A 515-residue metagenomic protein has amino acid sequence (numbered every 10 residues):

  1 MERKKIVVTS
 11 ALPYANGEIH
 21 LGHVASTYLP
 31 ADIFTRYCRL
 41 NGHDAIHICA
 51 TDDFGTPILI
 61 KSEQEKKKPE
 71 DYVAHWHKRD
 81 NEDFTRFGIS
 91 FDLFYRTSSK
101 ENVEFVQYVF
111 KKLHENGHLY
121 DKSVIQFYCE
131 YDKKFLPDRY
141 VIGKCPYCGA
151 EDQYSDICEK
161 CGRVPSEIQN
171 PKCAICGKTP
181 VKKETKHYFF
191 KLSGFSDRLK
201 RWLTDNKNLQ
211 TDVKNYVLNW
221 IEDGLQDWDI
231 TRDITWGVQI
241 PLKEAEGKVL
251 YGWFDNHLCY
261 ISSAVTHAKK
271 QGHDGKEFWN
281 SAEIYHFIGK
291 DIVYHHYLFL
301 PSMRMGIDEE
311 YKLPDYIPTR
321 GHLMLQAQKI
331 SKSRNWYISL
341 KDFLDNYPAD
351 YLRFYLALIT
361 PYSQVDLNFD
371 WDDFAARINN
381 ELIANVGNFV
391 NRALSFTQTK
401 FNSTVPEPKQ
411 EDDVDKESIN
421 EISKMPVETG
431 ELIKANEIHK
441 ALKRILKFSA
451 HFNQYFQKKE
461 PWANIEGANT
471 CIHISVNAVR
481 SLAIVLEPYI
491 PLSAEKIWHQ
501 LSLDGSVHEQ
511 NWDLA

Functional and structural regions predicted by a protein language model:
M1-K5, A50, K67, K122-D132 (+4 more regions): Basic, alpha-helical terminal appendages of large translation-related enzymes
M1-W202: N-terminal, positively charged nucleic-acid-binding surface of large information/translation enzymes
E2-C49, E101-F105, C148, K172-T399 (+1 more regions): Structured secondary-structure scaffolds
F54, W336, L367, E421-P426 (+1 more regions): N-terminal alpha-helical segment
F105-K112, N256-C259, N385-F396, E421 (+3 more regions): Alpha-helical scaffold segments in carbohydrate-active enzymes
Y128-Y131, T319-H322, P361, D372-D373 (+3 more regions): A glycine-rich phosphate-binding loop feature that marks nucleotide/adenosyl-phosphate handling sites
K200, K341, G430, A483-I484: Amphipathic alpha-helical segments within well-ordered protein domains
V293, L300, I359-Y362, F369 (+3 more regions): Active-site-proximal binding-pocket segments
